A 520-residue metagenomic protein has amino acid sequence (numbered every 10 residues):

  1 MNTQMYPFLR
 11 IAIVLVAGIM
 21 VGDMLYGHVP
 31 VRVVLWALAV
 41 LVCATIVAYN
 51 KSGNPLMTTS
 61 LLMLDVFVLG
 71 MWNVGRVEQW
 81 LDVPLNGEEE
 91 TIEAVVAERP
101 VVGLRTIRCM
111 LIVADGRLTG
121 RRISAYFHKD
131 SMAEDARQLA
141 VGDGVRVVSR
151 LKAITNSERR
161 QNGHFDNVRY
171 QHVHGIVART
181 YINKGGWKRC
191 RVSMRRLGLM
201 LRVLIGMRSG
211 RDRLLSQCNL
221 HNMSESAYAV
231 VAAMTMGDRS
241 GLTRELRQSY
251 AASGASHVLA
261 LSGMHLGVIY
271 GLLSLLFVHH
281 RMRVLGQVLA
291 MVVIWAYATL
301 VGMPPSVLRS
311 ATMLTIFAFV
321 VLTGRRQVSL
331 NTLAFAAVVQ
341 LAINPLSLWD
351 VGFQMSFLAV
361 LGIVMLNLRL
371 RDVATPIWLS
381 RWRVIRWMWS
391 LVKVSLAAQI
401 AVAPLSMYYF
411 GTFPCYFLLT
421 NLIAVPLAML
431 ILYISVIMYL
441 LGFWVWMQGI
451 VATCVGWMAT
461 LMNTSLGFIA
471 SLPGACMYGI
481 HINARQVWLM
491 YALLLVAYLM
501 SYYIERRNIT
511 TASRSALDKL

Functional and structural regions predicted by a protein language model:
M1-G87, V141, I182, R309: N-terminal leader/targeting segments
N2, M57-H257: Membrane-interface helix/helix-cap signal primarily in integral membrane proteins
N2-P7, L15, L25-G27, W446-L520: C-terminal regulatory/interaction regions
T3, P7-A12, L85-E89, S380-I400 (+2 more regions): Functional transmembrane helices that form membrane-embedded active or gating regions
R10, G18, L56, T180 (+2 more regions): Hydrophobic alpha-helical transmembrane segments in multi-pass membrane proteins
V31-V40, S356, N421-V425, Q486: Alpha-helical transmembrane segments of polytopic membrane proteins
R189-R208, A252, M407-I423, Y433-M490: Membrane-interface amphipathic/re-entrant loop segments adjacent to transmembrane helices in multi-pass membrane
C190, M194-Q217, L370-V373, I377 (+5 more regions): Short helical patches
